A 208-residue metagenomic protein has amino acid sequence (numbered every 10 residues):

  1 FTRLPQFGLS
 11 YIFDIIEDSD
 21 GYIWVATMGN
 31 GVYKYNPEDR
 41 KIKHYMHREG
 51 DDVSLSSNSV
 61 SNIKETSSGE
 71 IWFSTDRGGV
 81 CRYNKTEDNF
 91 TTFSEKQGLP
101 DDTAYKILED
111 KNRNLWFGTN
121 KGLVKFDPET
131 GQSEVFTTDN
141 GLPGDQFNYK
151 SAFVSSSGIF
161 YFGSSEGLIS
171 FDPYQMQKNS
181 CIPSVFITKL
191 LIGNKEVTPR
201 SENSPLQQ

Functional and structural regions predicted by a protein language model:
P5-Y11, K43, H47-K64, D76 (+4 more regions): Residue-level "micro-hotspots" composed of small/polar
I12-E17: Beta-rich, blade/repeat-based domains predominating in secreted/periplasmic proteins but also intracellular
D18, T66: Anaerobic metallocofactor- and corrinoid-dependent redox/one-carbon enzyme cores, especially those from methanogenesis
G21-V25, G69-F73, N114-L115, G158-F162: Entry beta-strands of beta-propeller and related beta-repeat scaffolds
